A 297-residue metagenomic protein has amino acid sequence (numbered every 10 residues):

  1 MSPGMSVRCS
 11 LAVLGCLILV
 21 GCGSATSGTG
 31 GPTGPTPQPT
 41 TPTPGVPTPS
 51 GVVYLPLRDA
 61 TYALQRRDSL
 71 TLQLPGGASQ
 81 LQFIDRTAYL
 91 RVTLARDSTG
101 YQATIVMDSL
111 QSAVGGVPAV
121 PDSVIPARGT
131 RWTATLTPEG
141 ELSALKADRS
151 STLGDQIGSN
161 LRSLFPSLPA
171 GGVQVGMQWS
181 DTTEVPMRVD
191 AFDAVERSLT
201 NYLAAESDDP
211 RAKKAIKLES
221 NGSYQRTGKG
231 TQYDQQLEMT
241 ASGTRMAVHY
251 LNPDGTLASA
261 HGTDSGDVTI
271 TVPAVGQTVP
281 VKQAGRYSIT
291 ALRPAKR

Functional and structural regions predicted by a protein language model:
M1-V20: Sec-dependent bacterial lipoprotein signal peptides
C22-R128, T133, A144, D181-R297: Acidic, serine/threonine-rich low-complexity disordered tracts
P42-G45, D155-F165: Short, structured beta-strand/loop micro-motifs enriched in basic residues and often containing a Trp
P126-Q156: Hydrophobic alpha-helical segments and helix pairs
